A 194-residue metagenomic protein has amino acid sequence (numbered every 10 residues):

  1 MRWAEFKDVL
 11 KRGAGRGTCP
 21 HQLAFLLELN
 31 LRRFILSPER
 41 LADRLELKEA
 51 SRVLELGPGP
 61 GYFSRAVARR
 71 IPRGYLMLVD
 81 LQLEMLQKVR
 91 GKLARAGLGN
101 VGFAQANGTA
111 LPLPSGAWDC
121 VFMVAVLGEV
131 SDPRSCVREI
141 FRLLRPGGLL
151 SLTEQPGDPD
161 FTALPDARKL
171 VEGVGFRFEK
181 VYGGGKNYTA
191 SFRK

Functional and structural regions predicted by a protein language model:
G15-I35: Class I SAM-dependent methyltransferase Rossmann-like catalytic core, especially the SAM/SAH-binding loop
R32-E49: Conserved alpha-helix/loop element of class I SAM-dependent methyltransferases that forms part of the SAM/SAH-binding
L54, G59-A110: Class I SAM-dependent methyltransferase SAM/SAH-binding core
T109-V121: A short acidic, Gly/Pro-enriched loop at the edge of an enzyme's catalytic core that lines a small-molecule cofactor
D119-S131: A short SAM/SAH-binding and catalytic strip from SAM-dependent methyltransferases
R134-P146: A short glycine-rich, Lys/Arg-flanked "PGG" loop and its adjoining helix->strand segment in the class I
G147-E154: Conserved beta-strand signature within the Rossmann-like core of class I S-adenosyl-L-methionine
V174-G175, G183-K194: Core SAM-dependent methyltransferase catalytic element
